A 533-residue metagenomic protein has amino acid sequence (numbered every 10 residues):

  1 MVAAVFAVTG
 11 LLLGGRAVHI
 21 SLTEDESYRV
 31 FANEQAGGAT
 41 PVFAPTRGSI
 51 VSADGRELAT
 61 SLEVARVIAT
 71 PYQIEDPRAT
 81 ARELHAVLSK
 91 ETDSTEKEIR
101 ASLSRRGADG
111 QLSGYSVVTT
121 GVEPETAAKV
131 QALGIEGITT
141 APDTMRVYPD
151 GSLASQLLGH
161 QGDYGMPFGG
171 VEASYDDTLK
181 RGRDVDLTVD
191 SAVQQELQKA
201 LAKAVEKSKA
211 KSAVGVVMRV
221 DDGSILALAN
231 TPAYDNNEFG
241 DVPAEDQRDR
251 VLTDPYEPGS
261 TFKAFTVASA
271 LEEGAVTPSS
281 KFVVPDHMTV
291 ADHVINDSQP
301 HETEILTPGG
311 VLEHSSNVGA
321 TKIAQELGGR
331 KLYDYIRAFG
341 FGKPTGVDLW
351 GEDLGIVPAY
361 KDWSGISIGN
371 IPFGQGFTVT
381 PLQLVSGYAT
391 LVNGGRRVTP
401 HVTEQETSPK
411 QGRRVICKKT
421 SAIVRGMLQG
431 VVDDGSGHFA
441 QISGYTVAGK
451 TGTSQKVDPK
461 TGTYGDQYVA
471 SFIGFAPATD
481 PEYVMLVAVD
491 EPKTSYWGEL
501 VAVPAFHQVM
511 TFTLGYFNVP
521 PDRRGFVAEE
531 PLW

Functional and structural regions predicted by a protein language model:
M1-S27: Hydrophobic alpha-helical transmembrane signal-anchor segments
T9, E91-D109, S113-S116, R250-E273: Cysteine/selenocysteine-centered motifs that mediate thiol-based redox chemistry or coordinate metal-sulfur cofactors
L22-A44, V51, R56, T60-E63 (+10 more regions): Short pre-catalytic segments that frame enzyme active sites
A44-R47, E63-V67, G114, E136 (+10 more regions): Envelope-exposed proteins and targeting segments
R47, S52, V64, R78-A81 (+19 more regions): Extracytoplasmic/secreted envelope proteins and their assembly/folding machinery, especially bacterial periplasmic
I68-A69, Q73, A79-K90, E98-R183 (+3 more regions): Small/polar-residue-rich segments within soluble enzyme cores
G215, R219-S260, F265-E491, G498 (+1 more regions): Beta-lactam-recognizing serine transpeptidase/beta-lactamase-like catalytic domain environment
S408-G412, V503-W533: Short, gly/Ser/Thr-rich active-site loops of penicillin-recognizing serine hydrolases
